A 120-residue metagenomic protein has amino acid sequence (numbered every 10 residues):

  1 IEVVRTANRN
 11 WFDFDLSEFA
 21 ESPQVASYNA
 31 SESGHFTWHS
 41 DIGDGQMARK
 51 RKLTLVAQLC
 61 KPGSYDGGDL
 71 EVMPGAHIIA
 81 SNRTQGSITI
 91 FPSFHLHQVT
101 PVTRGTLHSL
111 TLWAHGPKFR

Functional and structural regions predicted by a protein language model:
I1-I88, F94-R120: Fe(II)/2-oxoglutarate oxygenase catalytic core
